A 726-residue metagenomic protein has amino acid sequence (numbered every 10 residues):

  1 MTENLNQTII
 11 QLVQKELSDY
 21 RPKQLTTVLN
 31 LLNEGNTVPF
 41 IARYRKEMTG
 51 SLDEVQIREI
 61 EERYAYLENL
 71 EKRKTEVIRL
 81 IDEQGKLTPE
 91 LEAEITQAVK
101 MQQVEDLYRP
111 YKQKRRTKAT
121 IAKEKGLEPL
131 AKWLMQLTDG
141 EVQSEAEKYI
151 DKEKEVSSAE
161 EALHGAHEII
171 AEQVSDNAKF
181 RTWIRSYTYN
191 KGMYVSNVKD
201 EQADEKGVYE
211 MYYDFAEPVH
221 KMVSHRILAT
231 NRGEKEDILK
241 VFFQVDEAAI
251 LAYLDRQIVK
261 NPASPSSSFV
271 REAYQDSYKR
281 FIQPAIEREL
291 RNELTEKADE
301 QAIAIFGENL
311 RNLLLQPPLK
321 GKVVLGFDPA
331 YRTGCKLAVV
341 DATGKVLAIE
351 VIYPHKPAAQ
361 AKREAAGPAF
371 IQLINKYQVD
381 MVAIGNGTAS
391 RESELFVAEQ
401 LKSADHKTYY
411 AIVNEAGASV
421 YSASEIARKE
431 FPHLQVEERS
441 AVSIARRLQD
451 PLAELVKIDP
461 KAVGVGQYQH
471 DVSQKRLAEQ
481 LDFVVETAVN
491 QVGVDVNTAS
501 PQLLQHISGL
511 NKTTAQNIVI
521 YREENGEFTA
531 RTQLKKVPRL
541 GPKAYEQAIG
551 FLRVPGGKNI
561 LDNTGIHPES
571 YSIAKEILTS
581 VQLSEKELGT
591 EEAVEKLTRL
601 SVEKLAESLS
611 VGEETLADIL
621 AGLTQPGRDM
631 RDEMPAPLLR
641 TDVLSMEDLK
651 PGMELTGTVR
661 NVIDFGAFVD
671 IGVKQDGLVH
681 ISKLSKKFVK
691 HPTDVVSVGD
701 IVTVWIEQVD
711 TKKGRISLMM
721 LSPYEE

Functional and structural regions predicted by a protein language model:
P22, E34-G35, M101, R115 (+18 more regions): Short flexible coil/turn linkers enriched for glycine and charged/polar residues that connect secondary-structure
N30-N33, P110, I121-E124, A229-G233 (+16 more regions): Replace "in large, NTP-powered and nucleic-acid-processing enzymes" with "in large, NTP-powered factors and other
T37, T49, D53-E153, Q491-E633 (+4 more regions): Accessory alpha-helical DNA-binding modules that contact the DNA backbone or grooves
Q56-E59, Y66, L70-G326, A330-H433 (+1 more regions): Duplex nucleic acid-engaging cores and interfaces of nucleic-acid transaction enzymes
E147-A159, F215, L251-V259, S264 (+5 more regions): Low-complexity, acidic/Ser/Thr- and charged residue-rich accessory regions of DNA metabolism proteins
S186-M193, F327-Y331, T388-A389, I412-V420 (+5 more regions): A glycine-rich phosphate-binding loop feature that marks nucleotide/adenosyl-phosphate handling sites
E289-G307, A462-D495, A606-P651: Long, charged amphipathic helices and adjacent flexible linkers at domain junctions
A411, G417, S422-V492, N497: Long, charge-rich intrinsically disordered scaffolds of nucleic-acid metabolism proteins
